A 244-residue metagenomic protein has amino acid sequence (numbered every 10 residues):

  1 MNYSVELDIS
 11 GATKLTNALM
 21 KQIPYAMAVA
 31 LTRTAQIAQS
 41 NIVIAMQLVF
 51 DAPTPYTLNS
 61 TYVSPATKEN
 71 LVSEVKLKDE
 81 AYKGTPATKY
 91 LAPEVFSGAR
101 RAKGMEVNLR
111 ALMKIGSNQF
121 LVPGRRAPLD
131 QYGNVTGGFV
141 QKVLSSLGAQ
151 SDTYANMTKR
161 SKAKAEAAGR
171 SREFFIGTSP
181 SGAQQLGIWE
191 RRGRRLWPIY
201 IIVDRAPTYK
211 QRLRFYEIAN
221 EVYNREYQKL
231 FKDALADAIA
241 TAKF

Functional and structural regions predicted by a protein language model:
M1-F244: Short, Lys/Arg-rich flexible segments
